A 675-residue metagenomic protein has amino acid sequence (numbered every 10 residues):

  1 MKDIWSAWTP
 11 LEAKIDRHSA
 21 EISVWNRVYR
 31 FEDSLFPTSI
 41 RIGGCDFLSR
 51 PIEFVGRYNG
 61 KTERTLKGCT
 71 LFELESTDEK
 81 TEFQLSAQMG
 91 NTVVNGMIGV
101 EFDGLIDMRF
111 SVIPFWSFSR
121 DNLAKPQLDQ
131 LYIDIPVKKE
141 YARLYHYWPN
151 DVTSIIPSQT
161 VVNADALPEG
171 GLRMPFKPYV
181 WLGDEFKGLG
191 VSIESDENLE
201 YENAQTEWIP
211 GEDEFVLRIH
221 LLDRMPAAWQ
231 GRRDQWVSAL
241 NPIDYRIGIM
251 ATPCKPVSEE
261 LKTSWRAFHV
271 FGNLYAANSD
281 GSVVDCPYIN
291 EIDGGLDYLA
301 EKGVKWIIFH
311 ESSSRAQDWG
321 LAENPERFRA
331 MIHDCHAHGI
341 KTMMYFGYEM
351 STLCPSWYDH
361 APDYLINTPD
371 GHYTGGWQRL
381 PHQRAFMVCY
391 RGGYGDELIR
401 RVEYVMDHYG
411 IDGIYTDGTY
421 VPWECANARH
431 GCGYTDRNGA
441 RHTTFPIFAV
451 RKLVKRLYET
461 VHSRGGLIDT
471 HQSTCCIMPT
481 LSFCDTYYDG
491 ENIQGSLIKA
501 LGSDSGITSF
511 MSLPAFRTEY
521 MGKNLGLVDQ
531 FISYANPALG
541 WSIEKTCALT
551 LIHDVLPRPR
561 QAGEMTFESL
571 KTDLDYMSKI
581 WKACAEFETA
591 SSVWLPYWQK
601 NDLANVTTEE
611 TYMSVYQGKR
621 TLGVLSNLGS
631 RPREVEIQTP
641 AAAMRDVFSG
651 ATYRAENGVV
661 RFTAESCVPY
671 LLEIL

Functional and structural regions predicted by a protein language model:
M1, G99, D107-T206, S649: Polysaccharide-binding surfaces and accessory modules of carbohydrate-active proteins
M1-P10, K14-G90, K139-V161: Acidic-aromatic substrate-binding/catalytic surfaces of carbohydrate-active enzymes
H18, S23-W25, E32-T62, Q88 (+4 more regions): Beta-strand-rich recognition/accessory modules
L240, P446, R451-T639, A643-F648 (+1 more regions): Active-site-proximal substrate-binding groove within the catalytic cores of carbohydrate-active enzymes
V284-I289, F328, I332-H333, T342-Y409 (+1 more regions): Active-site-adjacent "subsite" loops/lids of carbohydrate-active enzymes
I308-N324, P355-G393, P422-R451: Aromatic- and acidic-residue-enriched carbohydrate-binding clefts of CAZyme catalytic domains
Y390-L481, E491-G495, G502: Active-site neighborhood of glycoside hydrolase catalytic domains
E656-L675: C-terminal beta-strand-rich structural cap/linker in extracellular carbohydrate-active enzymes
